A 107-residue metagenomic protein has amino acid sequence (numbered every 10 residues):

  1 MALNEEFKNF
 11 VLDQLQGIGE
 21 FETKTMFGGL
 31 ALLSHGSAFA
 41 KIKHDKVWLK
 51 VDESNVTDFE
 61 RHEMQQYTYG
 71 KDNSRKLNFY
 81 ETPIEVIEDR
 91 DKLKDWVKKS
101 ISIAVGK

Functional and structural regions predicted by a protein language model:
M1-K107: Charge-dense, helix-prone N-terminal extensions
